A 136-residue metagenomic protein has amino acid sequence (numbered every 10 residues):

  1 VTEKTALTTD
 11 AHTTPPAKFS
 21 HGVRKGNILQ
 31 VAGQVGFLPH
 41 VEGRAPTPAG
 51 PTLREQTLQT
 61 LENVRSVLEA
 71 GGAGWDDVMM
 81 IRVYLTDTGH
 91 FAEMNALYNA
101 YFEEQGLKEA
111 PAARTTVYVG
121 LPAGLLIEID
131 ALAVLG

Functional and structural regions predicted by a protein language model:
V1-E62, S66-M80, L85-G136: N-terminal presequence-like segments and the immediate start of the first folded domain
